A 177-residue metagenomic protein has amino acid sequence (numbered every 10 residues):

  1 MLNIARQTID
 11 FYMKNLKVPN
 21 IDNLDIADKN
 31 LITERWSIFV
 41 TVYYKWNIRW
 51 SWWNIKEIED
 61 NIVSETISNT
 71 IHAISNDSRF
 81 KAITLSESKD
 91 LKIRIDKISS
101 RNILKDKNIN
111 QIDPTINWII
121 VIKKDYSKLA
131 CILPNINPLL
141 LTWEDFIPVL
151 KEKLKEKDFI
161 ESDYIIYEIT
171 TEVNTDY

Functional and structural regions predicted by a protein language model:
M1-Y177: Basic nucleic-acid-binding interfaces
